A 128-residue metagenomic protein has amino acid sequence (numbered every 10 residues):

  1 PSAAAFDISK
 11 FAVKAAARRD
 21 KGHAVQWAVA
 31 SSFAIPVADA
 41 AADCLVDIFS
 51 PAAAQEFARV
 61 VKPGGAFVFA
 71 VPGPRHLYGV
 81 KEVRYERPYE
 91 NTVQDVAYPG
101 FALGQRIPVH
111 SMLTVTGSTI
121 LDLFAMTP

Functional and structural regions predicted by a protein language model:
P1-I35: Class I SAM-dependent methyltransferase SAM/SAH-binding core
S2, G22-A24, G64, G100-L103: A generic structural signal for alpha->beta connector loops
V13-K14, A54, L77: Short alpha-helix immediately C-terminal to the canonical SAM-binding loop
F33-L45: A short acidic, Gly/Pro-enriched loop at the edge of an enzyme's catalytic core that lines a small-molecule cofactor
D43, I48-P51, A70: Residues lining the SAM
F49-V61: A short, conserved alpha-helix within the catalytic core of class I
A58, A66-P99: Conserved class I S-adenosyl-L-methionine
A102-Q105, T114-P128: C-terminal helical/coil "lid" or tail adjacent to the Rossmann-like core of SAM-dependent
